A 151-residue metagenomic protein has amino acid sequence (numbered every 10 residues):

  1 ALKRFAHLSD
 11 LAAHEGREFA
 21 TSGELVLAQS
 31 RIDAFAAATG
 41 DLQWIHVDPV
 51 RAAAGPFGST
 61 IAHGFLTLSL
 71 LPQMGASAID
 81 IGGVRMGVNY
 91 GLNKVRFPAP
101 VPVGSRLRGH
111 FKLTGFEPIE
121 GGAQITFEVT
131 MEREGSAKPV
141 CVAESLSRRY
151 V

Functional and structural regions predicted by a protein language model:
A1-A62, V151: Catalytic strand-loop segment that frames the active site of acyl-thioester-processing enzymes
A1-H14, P100-V151: HotDog/MaoC-like acyl-thioester-processing domains
E15-R17, T21-G23, R31, D41 (+3 more regions): A generic structural signal for short beta-strands and their flanking turns/coil linkers
D33-A36, L68-P72: Predominant activation on well-ordered alpha-helical scaffold segments within soluble catalytic domains
Q43-H46, A54, G87-Y90, E128-E132 (+1 more regions): Short, low-complexity, polar/charged sequence segments that are solvent-exposed and flexible
A53-A62, S69-H110: Hydrophobic beta-strand-centered segment that forms part of the acyl-chain substrate-binding groove
